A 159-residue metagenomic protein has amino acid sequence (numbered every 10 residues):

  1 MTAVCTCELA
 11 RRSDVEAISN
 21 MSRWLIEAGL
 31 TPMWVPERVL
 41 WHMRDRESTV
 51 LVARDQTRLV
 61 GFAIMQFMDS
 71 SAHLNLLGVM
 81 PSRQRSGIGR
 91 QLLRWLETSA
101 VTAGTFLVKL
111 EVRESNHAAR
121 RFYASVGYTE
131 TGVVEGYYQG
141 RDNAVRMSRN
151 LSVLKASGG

Functional and structural regions predicted by a protein language model:
C5, L9-Q84, R90-S99, A103 (+2 more regions): Acetyl-CoA-dependent GNAT
V79, R113-E114: Short amphipathic helical patch at the helix-1/turn junction of helix-turn-helix
L93, S115-A119, G136-R141: Short glycine/proline-centered loop/turn elements that form peptide/ligand docking sites
L107, R113, M147-N150, K155: Conserved catalytic core of the tyrosine transesterase superfamily
K109-E111, A124, T129-R146: Conserved catalytic-core motifs of GNAT/GCN5-like acyltransferases
